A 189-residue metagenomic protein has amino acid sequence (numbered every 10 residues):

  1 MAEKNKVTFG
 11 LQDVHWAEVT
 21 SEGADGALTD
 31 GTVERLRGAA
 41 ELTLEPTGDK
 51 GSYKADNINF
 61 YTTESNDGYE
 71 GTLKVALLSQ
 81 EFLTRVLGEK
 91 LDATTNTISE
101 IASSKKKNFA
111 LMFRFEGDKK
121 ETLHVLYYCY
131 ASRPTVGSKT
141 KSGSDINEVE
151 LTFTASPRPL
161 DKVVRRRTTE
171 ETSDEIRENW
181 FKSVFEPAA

Functional and structural regions predicted by a protein language model:
M1-L42, A188-A189: Polar/acidic, low-complexity leader/linker segments enriched in S/T/G and N/D
G38, D67-G71, K105-F109: A generic structural signal for short beta-strands and their flanking turns/coil linkers
T47-D56: N-terminal "mature-chain" segments and other terminal, solvent-exposed stretches
A55-N59, V136-S138: Short structured motifs
I58-L83, D145-R158: Oligomerization/assembly interface segments of phage tail-like spikes and tubes
V75-S79, F115-K119, Y130-R133, A155-P159: Beta-strand elements of well-folded, non-transmembrane domains
L91-T122: Short, acidic/charged, Gly/Pro-enriched secondary-structure junctions
C129-A189: Mixed-charge, glycine-accented linear interaction segment located at domain edges/termini
